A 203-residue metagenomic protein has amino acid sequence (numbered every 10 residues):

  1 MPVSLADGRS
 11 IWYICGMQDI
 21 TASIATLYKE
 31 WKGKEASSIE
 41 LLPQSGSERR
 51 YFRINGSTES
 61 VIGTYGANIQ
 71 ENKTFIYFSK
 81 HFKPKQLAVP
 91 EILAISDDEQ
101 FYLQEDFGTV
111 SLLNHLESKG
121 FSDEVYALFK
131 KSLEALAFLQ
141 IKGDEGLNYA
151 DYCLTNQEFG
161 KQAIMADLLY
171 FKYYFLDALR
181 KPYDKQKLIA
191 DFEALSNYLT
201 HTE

Functional and structural regions predicted by a protein language model:
V3-D7: Acidic, Ala/Val/Gly-enriched low-complexity intrinsically disordered segments
I24-W31, D144-Q157, Q162-A163, D167-E203: An alpha-helical support segment within catalytic cores of ATP-dependent transferases
Y28-S37, K85-L87: Short secondary-structure junctions
K34-F52: ATP-binding glycine-rich phosphate-binding loop
E48-I54, G63, L139, E193-E203: Active-site acidic catalytic loop and adjacent metal/ATP-binding pocket of ATP-dependent phosphoryl transfer enzymes
F52-A166: ATP-binding pocket architecture of kinase catalytic cores
